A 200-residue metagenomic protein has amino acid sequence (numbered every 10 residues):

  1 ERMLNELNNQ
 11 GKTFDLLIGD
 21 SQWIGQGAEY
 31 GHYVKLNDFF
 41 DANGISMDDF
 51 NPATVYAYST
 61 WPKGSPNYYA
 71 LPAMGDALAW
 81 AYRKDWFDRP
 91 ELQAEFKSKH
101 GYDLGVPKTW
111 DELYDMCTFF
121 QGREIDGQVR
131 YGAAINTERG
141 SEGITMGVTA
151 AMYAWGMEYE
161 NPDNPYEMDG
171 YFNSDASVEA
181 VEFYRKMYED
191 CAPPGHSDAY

Functional and structural regions predicted by a protein language model:
E1-H32, D38-D49, E91-V106: Conserved N-terminal structural module of periplasmic/extracytoplasmic solute-binding proteins
N8, A28-E29, D41, L92 (+2 more regions): Sec-exported extracytoplasmic/periplasmic mature domains
N9-K12, G25-Y30, F120-Q128, S141-T145 (+1 more regions): Secretory-pathway/luminal and periplasmic proteins that interact with or process carbohydrate-rich
S21-A81, K108, Y114, G143-G147: Hinge/lid segment of periplasmic solute-binding proteins
N37-A53, A94-V106, I125, T137-E138 (+2 more regions): Short, solvent-exposed loop/beta-turn-alpha elements that line the ligand-binding surface or hinge of extracytoplasmic
Y68-A70, Q121-E138: Bilobed periplasmic-binding protein-like "clamshell/Venus-flytrap" ligand-binding domains
R83-R89: Conserved nucleotide-sugar donor-binding and metal-coordinating catalytic region shared by glycosyltransferases
E112-F120, A150, W155-D198: Glycine-centered hinge/linker elements that transmit conformational signals in sensory and ligand-binding systems
